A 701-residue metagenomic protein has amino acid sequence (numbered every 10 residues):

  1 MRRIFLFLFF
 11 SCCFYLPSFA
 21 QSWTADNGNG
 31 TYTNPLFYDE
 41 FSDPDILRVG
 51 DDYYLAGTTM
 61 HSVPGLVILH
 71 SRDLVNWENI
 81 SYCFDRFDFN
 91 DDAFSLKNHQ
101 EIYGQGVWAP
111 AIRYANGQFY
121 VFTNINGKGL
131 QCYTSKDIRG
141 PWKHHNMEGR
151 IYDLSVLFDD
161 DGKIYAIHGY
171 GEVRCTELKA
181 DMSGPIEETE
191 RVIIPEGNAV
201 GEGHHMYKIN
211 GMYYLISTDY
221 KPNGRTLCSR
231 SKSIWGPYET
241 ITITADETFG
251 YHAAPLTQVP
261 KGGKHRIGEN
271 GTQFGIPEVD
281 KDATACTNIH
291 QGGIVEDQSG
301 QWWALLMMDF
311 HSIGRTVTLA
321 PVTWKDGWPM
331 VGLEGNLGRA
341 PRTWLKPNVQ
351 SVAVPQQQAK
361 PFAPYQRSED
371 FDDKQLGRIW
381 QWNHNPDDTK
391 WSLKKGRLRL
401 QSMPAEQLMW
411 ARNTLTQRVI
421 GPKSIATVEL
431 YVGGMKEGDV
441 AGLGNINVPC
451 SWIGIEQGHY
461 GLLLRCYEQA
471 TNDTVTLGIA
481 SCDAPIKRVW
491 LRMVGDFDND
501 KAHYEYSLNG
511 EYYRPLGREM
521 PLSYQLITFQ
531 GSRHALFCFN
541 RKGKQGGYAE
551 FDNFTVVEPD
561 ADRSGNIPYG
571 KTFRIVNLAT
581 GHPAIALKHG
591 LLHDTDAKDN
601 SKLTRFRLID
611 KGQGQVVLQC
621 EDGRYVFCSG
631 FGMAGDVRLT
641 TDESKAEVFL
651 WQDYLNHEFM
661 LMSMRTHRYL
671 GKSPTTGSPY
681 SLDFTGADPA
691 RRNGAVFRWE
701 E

Functional and structural regions predicted by a protein language model:
M1-I4: Positively charged n-region of N-terminal signal peptides that target proteins for export
L6-P17: Bacterial N-terminal signal peptides
S11-C12, F537, Q619, F627: The N-terminal extracellular segments of secreted preproproteins, especially immediately downstream of signal
F19-N566, R605, A646-V648: Carbohydrate-active catalytic/glycan-binding domains of CAZyme proteins, especially the secreted or lumenal ectodomains
R563-E701: Lectin-like carbohydrate-binding module/patch detector with strong preference for beta-trefoil
